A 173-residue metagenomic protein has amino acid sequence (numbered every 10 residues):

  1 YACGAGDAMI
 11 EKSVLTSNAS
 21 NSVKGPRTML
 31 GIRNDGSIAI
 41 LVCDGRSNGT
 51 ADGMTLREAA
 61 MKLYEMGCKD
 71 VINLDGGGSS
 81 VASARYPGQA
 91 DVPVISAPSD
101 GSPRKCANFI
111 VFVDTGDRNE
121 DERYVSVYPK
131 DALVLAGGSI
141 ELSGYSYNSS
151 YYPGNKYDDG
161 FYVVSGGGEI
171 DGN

Functional and structural regions predicted by a protein language model:
Y1-N173: Gly/Ser/Thr/Pro-rich low-complexity, intrinsically disordered segments
